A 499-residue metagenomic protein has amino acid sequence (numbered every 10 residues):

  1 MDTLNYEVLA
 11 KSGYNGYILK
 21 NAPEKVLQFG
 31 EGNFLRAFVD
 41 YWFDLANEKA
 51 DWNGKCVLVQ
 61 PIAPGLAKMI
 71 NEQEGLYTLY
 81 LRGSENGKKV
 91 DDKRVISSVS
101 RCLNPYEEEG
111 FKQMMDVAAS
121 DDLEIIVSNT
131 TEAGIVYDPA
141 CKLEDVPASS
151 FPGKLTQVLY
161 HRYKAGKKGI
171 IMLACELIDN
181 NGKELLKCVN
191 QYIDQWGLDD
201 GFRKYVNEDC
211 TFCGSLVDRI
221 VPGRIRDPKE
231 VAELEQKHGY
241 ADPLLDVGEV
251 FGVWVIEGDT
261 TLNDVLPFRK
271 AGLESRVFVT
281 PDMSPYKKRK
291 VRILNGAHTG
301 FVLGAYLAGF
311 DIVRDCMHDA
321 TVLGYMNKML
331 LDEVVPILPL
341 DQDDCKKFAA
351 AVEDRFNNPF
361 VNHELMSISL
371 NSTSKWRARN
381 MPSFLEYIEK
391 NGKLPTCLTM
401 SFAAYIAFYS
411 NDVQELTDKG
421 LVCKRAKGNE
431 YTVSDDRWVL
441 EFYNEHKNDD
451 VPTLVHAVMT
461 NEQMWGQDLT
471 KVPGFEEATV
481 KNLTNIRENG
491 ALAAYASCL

Functional and structural regions predicted by a protein language model:
M1-L499: Substrate/ligand-engaging "lid" and interaction regions
